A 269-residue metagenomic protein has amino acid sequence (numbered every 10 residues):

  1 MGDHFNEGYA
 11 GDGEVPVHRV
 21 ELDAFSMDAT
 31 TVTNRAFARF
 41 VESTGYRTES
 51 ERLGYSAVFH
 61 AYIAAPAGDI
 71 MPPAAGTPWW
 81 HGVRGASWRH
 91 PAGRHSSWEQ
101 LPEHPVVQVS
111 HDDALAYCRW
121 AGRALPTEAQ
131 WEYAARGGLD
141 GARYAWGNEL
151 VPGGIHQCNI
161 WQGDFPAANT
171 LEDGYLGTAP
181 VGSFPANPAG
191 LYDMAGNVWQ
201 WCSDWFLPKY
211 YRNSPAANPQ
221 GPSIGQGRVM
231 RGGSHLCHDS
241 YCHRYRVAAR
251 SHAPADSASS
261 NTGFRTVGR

Functional and structural regions predicted by a protein language model:
G2-N6, R47, R52-A248, A255 (+2 more regions): Functional-site microenvironments in short loops/helix caps that host divalent-cation chemistry
H4-D23, R94-S97: Short, conserved catalytic-motif segment at the N-terminal edge
Y9-V17, R39-S43, L53-G54, S214: Short Gly/aromatic-enriched secondary-structure transition segments
H18-F25, P102, G177: Short amphipathic alpha-helical segments
D23, V267-R269: Solvent-exposed residues in well-ordered beta-strands and their adjoining turns, especially edge/terminal strands
D28: An anion-binding catalytic pocket shared by soluble metabolic enzymes
T33: Acidic-aromatic/histidine active-site loop/patch
